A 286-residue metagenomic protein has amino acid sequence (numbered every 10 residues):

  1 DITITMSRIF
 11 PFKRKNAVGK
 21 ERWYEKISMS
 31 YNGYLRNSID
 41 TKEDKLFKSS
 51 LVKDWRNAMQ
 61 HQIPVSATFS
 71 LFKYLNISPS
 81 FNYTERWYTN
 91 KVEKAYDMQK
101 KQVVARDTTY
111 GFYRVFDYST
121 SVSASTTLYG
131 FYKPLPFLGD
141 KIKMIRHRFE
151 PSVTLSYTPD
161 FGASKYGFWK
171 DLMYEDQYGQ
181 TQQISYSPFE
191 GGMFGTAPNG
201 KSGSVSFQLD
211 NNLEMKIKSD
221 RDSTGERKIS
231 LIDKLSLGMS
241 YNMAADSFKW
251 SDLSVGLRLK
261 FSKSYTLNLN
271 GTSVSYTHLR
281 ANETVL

Functional and structural regions predicted by a protein language model:
D1-R280: Outer-membrane beta-barrel proteins and related beta-barrel translocases across Gram-negative bacteria
A281-L286: Single conserved hydrophobic/aromatic residue that forms the stacking wall/gate of nucleotide- or nucleobase-binding
